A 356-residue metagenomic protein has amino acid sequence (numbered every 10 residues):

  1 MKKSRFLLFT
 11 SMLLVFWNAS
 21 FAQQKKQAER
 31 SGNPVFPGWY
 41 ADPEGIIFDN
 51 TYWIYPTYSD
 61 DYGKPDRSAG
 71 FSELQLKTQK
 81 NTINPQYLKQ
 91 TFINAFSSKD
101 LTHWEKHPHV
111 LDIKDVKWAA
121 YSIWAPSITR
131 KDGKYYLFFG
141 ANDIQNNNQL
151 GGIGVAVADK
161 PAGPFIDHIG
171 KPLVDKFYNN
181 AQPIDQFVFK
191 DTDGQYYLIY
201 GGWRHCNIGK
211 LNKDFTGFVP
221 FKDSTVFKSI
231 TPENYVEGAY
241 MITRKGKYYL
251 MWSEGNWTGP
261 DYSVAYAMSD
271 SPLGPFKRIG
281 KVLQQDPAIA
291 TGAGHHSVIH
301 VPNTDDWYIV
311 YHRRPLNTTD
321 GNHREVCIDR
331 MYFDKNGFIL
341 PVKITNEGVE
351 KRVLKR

Functional and structural regions predicted by a protein language model:
M1-K25: Bacterial Sec-dependent N-terminal signal peptides
F21-R356: Carbohydrate-active catalytic/glycan-binding domains of CAZyme proteins, especially the secreted or lumenal ectodomains
